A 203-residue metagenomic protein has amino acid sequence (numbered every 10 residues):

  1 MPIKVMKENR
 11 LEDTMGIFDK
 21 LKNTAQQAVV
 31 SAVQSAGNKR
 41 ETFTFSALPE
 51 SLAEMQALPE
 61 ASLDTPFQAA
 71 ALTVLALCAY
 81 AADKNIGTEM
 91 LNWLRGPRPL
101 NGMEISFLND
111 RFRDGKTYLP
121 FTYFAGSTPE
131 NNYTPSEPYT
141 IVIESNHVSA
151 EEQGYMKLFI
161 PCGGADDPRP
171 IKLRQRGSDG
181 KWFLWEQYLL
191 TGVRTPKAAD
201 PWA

Functional and structural regions predicted by a protein language model:
V5-E8: Acidic, Ala/Val/Gly-enriched low-complexity intrinsically disordered segments
R10, T14-T42: Glycine- and small hydrophobic-rich membrane-insertion segments that are intrinsically disordered in solution
F18-K22, A82, E137-P138, S149: Large, modular interaction/toxin scaffolds in secreted and membrane-associated proteins
L21, G126, N131-S136, T195-K197 (+1 more regions): Surface-exposed, polar/charged interaction patches used for macromolecular assembly or partner binding
S35-A125: Core segments of small alpha/beta cavity-forming domains
S106-G164: Surface-exposed, charged secondary-structure patches
P161-W202: Short beta-strand edge/turn micro-motifs at domain boundaries
